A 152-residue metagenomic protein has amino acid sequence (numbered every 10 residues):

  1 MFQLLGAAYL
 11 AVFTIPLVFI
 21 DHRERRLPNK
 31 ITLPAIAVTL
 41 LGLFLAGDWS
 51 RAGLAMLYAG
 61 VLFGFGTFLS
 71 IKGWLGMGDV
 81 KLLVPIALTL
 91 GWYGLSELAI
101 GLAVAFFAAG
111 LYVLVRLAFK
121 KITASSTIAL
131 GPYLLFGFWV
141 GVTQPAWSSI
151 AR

Functional and structural regions predicted by a protein language model:
M1-R152: A membrane-topology feature that recognizes alpha-helical transmembrane segments and their immediate juxtamembrane
